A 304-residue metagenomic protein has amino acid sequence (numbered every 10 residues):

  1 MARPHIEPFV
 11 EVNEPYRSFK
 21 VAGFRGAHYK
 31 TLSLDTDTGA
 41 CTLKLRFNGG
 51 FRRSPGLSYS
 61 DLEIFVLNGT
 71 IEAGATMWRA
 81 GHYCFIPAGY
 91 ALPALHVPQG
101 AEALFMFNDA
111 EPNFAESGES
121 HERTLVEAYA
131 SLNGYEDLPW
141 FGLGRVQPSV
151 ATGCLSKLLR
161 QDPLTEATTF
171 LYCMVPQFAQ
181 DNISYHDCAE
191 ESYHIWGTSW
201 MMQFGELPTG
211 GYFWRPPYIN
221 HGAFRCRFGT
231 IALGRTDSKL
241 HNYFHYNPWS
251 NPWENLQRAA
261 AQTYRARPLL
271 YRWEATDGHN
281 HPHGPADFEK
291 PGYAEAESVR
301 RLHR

Functional and structural regions predicted by a protein language model:
M1-D37, N113-E166, R258-R304: A short, N-terminal "cap"/entry segment at the start of jelly-roll beta-barrel domains of the cupin/DSBH fold
V12-E14, A22-S58, E72, T76-A80 (+7 more regions): Conserved short histidine dyad/triad with adjacent acidic residue
A27, M77-W78, A88-G118, E206-L207 (+1 more regions): Ligand-binding loop in jelly-roll beta-barrel domains
I64: Structured binding elements
N68-G69, W196-T198: Glycine-centered positions in the ABC transporter ATPase nucleotide-binding domain
Y193: Conserved AdoMet
D237, F244, P248-S250, R265-E274: Glycine-rich beta-strand-turn "strand-cap" elements at beta-sheet edges
